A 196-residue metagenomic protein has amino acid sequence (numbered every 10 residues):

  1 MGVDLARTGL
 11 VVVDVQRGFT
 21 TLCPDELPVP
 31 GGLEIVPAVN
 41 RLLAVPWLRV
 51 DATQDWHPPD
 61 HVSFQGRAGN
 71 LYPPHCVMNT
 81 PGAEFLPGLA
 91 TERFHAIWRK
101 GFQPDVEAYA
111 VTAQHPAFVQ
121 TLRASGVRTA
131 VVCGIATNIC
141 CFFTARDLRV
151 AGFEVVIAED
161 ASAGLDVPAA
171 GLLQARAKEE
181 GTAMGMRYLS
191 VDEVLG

Functional and structural regions predicted by a protein language model:
M1-G9, Q16-G18, D25, E34-R49 (+2 more regions): Active-site-adjacent betaalpha module
P28: Short, flexible loop motifs at catalytic/binding sites
G31: Conserved acidic
D55: Conserved H-loop
F64-A68: Glycine-rich loop at the start of a catalytic domain that most often binds anionic cofactors/ligands
